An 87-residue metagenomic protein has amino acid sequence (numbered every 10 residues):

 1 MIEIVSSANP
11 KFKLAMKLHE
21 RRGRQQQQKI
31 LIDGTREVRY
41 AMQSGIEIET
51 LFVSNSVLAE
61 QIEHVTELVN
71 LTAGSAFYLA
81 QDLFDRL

Functional and structural regions predicted by a protein language model:
M1-H64, L71: Boundary-proximal intrinsically disordered activation/regulatory segments immediately upstream of a helical core
V65-L87: Glycine/small-residue-rich loop that forms an oxyanion/phosphate-binding "nest" at active or ligand-binding sites
